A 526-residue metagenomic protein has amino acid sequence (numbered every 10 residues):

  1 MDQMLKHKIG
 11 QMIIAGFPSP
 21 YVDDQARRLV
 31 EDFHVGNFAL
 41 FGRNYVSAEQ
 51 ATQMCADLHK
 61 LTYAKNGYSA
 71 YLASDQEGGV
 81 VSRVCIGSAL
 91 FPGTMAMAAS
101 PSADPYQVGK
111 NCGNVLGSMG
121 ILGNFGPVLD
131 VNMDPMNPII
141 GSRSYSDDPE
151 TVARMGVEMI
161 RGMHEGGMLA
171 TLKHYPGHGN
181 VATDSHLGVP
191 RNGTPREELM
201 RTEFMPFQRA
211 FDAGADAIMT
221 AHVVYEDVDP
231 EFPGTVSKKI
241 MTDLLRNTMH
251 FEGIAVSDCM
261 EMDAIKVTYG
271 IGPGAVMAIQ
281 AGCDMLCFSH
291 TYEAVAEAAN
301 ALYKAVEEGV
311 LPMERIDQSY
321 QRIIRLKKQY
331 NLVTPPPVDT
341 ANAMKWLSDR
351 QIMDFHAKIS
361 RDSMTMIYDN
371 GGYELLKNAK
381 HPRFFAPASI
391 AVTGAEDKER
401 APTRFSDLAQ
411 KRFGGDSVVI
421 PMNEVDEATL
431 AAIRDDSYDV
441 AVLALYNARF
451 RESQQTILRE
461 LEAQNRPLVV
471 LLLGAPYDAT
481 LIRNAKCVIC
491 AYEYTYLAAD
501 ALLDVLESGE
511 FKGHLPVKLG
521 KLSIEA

Functional and structural regions predicted by a protein language model:
M1-D32, G272, V276-A526: Preference for extracellular/luminal or secreted protein segments
Q3-L5, G16-P18, V22-D24, R28-E31 (+5 more regions): Second-shell residues forming the walls of enzyme active-site clefts
R28-F41, K110-G123: Catalytic domains of carbohydrate-active enzymes, especially glycoside hydrolases
S88-P101, S144-S146: A charged helix-plus-loop insertion that forms the helical arch/lid used to bind and gate nucleic-acid substrates
L129-I139: Short, conserved phosphate-binding/catalytic loop or strand-edge motifs used in phosphoryl-/nucleotidyl-transfer
